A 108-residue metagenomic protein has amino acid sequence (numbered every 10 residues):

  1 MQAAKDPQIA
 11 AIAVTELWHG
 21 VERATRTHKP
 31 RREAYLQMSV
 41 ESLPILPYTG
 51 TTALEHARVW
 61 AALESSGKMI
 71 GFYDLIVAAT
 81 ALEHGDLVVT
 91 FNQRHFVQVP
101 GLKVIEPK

Functional and structural regions predicted by a protein language model:
M1-E83, Q98, K103, K108: PIN-domain endoribonuclease scaffold, especially VapC-family toxins
E83, L87-H95: C-terminal structural segments of small proteins and small subunits
